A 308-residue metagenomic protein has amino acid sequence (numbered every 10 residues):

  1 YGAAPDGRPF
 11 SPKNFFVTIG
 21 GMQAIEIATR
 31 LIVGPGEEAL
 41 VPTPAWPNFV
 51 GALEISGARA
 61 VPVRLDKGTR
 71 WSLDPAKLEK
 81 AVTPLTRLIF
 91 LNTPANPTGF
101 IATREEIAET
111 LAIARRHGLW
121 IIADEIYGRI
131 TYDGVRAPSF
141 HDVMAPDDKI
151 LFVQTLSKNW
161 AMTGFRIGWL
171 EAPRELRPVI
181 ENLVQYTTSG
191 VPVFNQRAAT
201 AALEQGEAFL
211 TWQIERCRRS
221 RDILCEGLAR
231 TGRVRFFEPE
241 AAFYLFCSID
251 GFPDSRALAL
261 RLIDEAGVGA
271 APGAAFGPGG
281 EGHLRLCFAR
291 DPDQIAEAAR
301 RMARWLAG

Functional and structural regions predicted by a protein language model:
Y1-G308: PLP-dependent class I/II
